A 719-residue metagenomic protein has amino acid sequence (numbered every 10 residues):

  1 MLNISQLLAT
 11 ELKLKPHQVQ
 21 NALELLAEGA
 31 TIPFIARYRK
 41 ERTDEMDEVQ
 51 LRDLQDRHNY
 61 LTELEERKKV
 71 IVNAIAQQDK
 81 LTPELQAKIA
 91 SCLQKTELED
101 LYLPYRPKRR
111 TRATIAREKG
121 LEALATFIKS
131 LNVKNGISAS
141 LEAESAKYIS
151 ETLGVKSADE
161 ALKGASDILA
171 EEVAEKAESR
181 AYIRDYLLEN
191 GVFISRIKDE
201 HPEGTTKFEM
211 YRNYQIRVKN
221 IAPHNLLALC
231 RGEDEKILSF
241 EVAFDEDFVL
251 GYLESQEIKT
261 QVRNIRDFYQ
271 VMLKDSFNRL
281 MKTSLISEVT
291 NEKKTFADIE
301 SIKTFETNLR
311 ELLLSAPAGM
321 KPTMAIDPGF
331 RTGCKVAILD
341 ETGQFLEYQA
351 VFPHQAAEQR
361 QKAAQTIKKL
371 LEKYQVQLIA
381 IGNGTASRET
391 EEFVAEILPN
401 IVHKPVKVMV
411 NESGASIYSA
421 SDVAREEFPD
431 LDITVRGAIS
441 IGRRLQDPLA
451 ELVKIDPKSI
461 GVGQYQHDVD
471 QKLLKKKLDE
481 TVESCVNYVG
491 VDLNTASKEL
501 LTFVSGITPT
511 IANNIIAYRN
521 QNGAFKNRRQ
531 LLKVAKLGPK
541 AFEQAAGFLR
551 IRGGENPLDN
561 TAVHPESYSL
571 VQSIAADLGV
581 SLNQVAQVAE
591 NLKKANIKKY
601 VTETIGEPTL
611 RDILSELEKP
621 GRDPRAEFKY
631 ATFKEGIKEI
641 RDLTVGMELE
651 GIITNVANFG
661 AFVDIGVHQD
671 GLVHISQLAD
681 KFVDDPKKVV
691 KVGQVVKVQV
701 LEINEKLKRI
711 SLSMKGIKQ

Functional and structural regions predicted by a protein language model:
V19, Y348-Q355, L378, A420-T434 (+6 more regions): Short beta-alpha connecting loops at secondary-structure transitions that line or flank enzyme active sites
E24-A27, P104, I115-E118, A228-G232 (+14 more regions): Replace "in large, NTP-powered and nucleic-acid-processing enzymes" with "in large, NTP-powered factors and other
T31, T43, D47-T152, Y488-E627 (+3 more regions): Accessory alpha-helical DNA-binding modules that contact the DNA backbone or grooves
Y38-K40, D245, P328, E341-T342 (+10 more regions): Short, ordered loop/turn segments at secondary-structure junctions
Q50-D53, Y60, L64-A74, Q78-A325 (+3 more regions): Duplex nucleic acid-engaging cores and interfaces of nucleic-acid transaction enzymes
E97, V408, G414, S419-V489 (+1 more regions): Long, charge-rich intrinsically disordered scaffolds of nucleic-acid metabolism proteins
A143-A158, Y214-Q215, Y252-I258, R263-F277 (+5 more regions): Low-complexity, acidic/Ser/Thr- and charged residue-rich accessory regions of DNA metabolism proteins
D185-V192, I326-F330, T385-A386, V410-I417 (+4 more regions): A glycine-rich phosphate-binding loop feature that marks nucleotide/adenosyl-phosphate handling sites
